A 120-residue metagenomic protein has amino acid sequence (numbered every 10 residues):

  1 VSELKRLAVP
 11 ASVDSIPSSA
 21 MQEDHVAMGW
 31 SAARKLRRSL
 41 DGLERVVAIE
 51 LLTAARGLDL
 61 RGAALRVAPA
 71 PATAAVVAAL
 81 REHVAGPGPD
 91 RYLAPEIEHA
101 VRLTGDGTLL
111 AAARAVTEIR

Functional and structural regions predicted by a protein language model:
V1-R120: C-terminal auxiliary extensions adjacent to catalytic cores
